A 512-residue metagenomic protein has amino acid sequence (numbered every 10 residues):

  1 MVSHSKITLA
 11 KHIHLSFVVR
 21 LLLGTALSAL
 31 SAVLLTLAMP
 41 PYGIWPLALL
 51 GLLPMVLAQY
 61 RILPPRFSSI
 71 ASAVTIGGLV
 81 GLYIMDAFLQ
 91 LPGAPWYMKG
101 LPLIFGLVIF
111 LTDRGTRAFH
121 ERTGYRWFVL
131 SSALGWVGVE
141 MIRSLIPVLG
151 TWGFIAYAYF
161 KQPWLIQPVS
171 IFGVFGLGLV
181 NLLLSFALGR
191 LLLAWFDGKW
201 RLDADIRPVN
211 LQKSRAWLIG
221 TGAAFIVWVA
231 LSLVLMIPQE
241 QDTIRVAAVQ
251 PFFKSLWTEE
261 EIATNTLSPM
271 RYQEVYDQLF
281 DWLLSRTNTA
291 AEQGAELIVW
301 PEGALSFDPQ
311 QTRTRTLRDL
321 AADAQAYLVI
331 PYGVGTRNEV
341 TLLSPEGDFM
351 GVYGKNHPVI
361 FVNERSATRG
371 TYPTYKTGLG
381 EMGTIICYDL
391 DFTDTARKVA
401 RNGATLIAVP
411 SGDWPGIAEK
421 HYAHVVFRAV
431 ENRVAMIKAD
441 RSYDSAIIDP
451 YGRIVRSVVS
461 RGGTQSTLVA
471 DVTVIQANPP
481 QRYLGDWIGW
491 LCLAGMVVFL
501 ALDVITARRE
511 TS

Functional and structural regions predicted by a protein language model:
V2-V234, P415, R428, I448-Y451 (+2 more regions): Membrane-embedded alpha-helical bundles of multi-pass enzymes that act on lipidic or dolichyl-linked glycan substrates
V19, A224-A290, I417-K420, F427-E431 (+2 more regions): Non-cytosolic juxtamembrane linkers/loops that tether extracellular or periplasmic domains to nearby transmembrane
F105-V108, R126, N181, L297 (+4 more regions): CN hydrolase (nitrilase-like) catalytic-core segments centered on the catalytic cysteine and neighboring Lys/Glu
T112, L284-N288, Y372, A396: Generic structural signal for well-ordered alpha-helices, preferentially at hydrophobic/aromatic core positions
L233-F361, Y375, T384, Y388: Soluble catalytic regions of membrane-associated enzymes that act on cell-envelope and secretory-pathway components
G347, K355, E364, T377 (+3 more regions): Disulfide-stabilized, glycosylated exoplasmic
G351-R369, P373, V455-R461: Aromatic/acidic, Gly/Pro-rich catalytic loop(s) in extracytoplasmic/lumenal soluble domains of multi-pass membrane
T371-T377, A470: Short acidic-hydrophobic surface loop/beta-edge motif
